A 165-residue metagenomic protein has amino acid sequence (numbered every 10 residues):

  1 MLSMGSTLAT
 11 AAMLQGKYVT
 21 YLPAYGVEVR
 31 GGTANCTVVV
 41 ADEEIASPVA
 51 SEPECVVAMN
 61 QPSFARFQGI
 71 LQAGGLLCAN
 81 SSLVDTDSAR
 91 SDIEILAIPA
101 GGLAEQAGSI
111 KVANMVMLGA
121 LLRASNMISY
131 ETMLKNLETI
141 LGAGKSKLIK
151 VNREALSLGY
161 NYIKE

Functional and structural regions predicted by a protein language model:
M1-E165: Active-site cofactor/cluster-binding pocket
